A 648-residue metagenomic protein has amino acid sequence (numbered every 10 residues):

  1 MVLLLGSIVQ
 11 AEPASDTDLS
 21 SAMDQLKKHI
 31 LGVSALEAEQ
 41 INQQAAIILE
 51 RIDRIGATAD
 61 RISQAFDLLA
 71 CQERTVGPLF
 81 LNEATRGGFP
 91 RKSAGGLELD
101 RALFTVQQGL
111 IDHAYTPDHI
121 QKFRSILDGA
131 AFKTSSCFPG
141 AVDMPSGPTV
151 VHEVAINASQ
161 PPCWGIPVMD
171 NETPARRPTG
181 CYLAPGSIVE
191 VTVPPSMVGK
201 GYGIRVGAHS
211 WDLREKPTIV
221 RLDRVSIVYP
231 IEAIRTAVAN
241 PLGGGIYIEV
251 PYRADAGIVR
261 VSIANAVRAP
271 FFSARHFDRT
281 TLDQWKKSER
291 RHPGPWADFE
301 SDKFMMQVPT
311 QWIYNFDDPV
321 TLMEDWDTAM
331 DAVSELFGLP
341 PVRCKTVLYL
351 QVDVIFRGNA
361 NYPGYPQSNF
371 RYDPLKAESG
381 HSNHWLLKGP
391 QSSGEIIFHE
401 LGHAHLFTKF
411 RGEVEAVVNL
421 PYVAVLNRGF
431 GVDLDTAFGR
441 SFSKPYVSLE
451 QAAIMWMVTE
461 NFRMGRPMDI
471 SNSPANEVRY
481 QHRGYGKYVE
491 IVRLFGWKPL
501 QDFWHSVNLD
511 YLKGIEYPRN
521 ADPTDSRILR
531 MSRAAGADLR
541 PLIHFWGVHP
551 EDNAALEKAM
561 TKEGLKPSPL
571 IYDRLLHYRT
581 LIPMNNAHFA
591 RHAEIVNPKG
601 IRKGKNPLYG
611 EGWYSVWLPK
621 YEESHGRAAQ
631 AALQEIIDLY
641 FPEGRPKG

Functional and structural regions predicted by a protein language model:
M1-S7: Bacterial N-terminal signal peptides
A11-K133: Intrinsically disordered, low-structural-confidence terminal and linker regions
E12-I30, A35, A131-C137, N520-G648: Beta/coil-rich, acidic/histidine-enriched accessory regions frequently appended to metallopeptidases
K122-P270: Beta-strand-enriched, solvent-exposed domains that form extended recognition/catalytic surfaces
G245, P251-D302: Exposed low-complexity, polar/acidic, P/S/T/G-rich flexible segments that act as propeptides, protease-susceptible
Q284-R493: Catalytic cores of extracellular degradative/oxidative enzymes
M306, L449-A555, G564-S568: Active-site-proximal alpha-helical
